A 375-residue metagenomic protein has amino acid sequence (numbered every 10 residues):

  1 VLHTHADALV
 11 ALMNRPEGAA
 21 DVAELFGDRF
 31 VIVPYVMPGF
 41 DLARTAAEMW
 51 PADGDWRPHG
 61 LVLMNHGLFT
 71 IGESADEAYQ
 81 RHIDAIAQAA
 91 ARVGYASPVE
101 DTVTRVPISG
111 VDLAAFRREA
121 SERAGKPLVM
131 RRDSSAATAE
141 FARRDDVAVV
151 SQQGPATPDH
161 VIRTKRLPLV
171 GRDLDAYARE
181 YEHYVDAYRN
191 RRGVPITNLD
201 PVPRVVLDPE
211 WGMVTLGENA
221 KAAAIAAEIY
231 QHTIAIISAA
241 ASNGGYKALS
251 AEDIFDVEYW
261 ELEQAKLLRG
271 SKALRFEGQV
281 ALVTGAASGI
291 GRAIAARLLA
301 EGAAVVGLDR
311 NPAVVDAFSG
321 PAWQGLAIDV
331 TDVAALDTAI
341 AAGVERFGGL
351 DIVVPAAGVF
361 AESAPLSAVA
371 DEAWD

Functional and structural regions predicted by a protein language model:
V1-A281, A293: Glycine-rich flexible loops
F276-V306: Canonical Rossmann dinucleotide-binding motif of NAD(H)/NADP(H)-dependent dehydrogenases/reductases, specifically
T284, L350-G358: Rossmann-fold scaffold of SDR-type NAD(P)-dependent oxidoreductases
L308, L326: The conserved SAM/SAH-binding core of class I Rossmann-like methyltransferase domains, concentrating on the hydrophobic
R310-V314: Helix N-cap at the beta1-alpha1 junction of Rossmann-like dinucleotide-binding domains, i.e., the first residues
V315, L336-G343: A conserved hydrophobic alpha-helix of the Rossmann-fold in NAD(P)-dependent oxidoreductases
A327-T338, D371: The beta1-alpha1 cofactor-binding region of Rossmann-like NAD(H)/NADP(H)-dependent oxidoreductases
A364-L366, A373-D375: Substrate-binding pocket helix/loop in short-chain dehydrogenase/reductase
